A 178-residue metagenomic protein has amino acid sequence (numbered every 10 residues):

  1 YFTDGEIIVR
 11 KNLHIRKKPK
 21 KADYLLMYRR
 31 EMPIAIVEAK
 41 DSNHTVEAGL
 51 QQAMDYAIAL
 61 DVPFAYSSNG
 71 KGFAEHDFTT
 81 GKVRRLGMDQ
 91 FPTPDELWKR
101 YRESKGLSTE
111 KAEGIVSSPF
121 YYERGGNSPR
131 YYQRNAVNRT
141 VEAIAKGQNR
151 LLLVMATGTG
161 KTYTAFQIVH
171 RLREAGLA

Functional and structural regions predicted by a protein language model:
Y1-A178: ATP-dependent helicase/translocase motor core
